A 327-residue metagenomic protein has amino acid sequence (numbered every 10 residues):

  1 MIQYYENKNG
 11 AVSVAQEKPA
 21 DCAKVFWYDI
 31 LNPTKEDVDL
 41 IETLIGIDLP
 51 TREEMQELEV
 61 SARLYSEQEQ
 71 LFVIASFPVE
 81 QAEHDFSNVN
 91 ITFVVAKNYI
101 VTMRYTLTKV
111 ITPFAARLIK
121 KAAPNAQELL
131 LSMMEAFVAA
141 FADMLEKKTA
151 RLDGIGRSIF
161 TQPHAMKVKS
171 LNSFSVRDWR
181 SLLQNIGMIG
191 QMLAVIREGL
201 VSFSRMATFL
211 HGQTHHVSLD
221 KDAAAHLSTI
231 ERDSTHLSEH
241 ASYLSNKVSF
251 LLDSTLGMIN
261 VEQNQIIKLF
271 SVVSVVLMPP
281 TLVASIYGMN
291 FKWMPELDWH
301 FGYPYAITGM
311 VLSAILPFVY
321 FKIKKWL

Functional and structural regions predicted by a protein language model:
M1-G212, V217-D220, H226-Y243, W326-L327: Peripheral, non-transmembrane regulatory/ligand-interaction domains of membrane transport proteins
G46, R232-L327: Hydrophobic alpha-helical transmembrane segments and their immediately adjacent juxtamembrane loops
